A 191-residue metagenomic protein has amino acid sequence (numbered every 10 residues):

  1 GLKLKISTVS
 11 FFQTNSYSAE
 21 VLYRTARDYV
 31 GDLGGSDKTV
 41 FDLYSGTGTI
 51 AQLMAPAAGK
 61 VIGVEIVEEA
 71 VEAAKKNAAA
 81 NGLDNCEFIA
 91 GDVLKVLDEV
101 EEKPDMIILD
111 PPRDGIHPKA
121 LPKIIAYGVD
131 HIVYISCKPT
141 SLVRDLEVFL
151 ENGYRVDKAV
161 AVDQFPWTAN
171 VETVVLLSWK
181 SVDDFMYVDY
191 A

Functional and structural regions predicted by a protein language model:
G1-A191: Rossmann-like S-adenosyl-L-methionine
